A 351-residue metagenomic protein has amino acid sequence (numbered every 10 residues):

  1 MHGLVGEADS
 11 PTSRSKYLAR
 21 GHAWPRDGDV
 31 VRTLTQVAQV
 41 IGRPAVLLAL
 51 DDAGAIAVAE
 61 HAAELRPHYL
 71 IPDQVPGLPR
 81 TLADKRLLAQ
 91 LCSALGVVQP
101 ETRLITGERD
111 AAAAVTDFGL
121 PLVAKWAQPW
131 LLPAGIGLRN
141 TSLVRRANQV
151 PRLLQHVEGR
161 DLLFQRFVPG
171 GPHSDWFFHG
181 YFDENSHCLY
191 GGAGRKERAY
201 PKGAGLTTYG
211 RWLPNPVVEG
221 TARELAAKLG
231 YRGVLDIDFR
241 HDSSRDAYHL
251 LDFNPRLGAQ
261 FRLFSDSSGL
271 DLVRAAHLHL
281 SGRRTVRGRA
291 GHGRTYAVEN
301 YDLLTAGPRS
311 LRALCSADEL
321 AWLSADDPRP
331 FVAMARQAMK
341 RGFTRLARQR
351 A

Functional and structural regions predicted by a protein language model:
M1-Q74, R109-A112, M339-A351: ATP-binding N-terminal substructure of ATP-dependent carboxylate-amine bond-forming enzymes
P11-S13, L131-A134, G191, A199-G203: Short acidic/His/Gly/Ser-rich catalytic and metal-binding motifs that mark active-site loops of diverse hydrolases
P79-L163, V168, P172, E184-H187 (+1 more regions): Active-site nucleotide/adenylate-binding loops and adjacent lid/helix of ATP-dependent enzymes
V144-G203, L213-R223, R240-S243, Y248-H249: Phosphate-binding site of ATP-dependent enzymes
E197-Y209, N254-G269: Glycine-rich phosphate/pyrophosphate-binding beta-alpha loops
A227-R262: Conserved metal-phosphate-binding beta-hairpin within the catalytic cores of diverse ATP-dependent phosphoryl-transfer
A275-A351: Peripheral (often C-terminal) accessory segments that flank ATP-dependent C-N-forming ligase machineries
